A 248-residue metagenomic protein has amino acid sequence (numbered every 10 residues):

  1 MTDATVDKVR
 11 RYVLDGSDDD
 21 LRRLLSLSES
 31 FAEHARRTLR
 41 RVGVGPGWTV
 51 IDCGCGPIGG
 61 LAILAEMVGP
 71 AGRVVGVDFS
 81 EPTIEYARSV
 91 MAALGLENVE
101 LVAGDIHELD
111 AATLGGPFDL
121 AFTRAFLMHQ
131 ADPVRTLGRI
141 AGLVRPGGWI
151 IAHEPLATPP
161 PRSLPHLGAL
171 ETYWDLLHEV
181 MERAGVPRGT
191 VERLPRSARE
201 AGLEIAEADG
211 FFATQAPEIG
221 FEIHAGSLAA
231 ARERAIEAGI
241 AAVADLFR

Functional and structural regions predicted by a protein language model:
M1-L21, S26: N-terminal, positively charged/glycine-rich alpha-helical extensions of SAM-dependent methyltransferases
V13, S17-D20, F31-A32, A206-R248: C-terminal helical/coil "lid" or tail adjacent to the Rossmann-like core of SAM-dependent
E29-W48, I63: Conserved alpha-helix/loop element of class I SAM-dependent methyltransferases that forms part of the SAM/SAH-binding
I51, P57-L109: Class I SAM-dependent methyltransferase SAM/SAH-binding core
A111-L120: A short acidic, Gly/Pro-enriched loop at the edge of an enzyme's catalytic core that lines a small-molecule cofactor
D119-P133: A short SAM/SAH-binding and catalytic strip from SAM-dependent methyltransferases
V134-W149: A short glycine-rich, Lys/Arg-flanked "PGG" loop and its adjoining helix->strand segment in the class I
I151-F221, E233-E237: Conserved catalytic/acceptor-binding region of the Class I
